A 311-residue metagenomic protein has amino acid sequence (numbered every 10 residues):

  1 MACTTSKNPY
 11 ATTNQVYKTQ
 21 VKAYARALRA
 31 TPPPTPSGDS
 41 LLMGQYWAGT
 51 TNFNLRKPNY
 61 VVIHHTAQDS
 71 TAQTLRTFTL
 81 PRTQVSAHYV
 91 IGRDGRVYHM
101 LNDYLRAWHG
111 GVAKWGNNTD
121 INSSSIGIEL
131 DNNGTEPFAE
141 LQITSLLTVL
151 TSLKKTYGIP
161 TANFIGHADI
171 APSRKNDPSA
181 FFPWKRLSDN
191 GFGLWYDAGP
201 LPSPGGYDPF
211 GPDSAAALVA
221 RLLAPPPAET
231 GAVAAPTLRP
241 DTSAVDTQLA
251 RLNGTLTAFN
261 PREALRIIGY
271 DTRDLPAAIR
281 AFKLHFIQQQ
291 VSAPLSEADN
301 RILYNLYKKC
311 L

Functional and structural regions predicted by a protein language model:
T4-K18, E136, E140-Q142, L147-Y270 (+2 more regions): Basic/polar, cationic surfaces and motifs that engage anionic cell-wall and phosphate/carboxylate ligands
Y10-A162: Active-site-adjacent loop/helix surface patches within enzyme catalytic domains that shape the substrate-binding cleft
A30, T230-V233, C310: Proline-rich, low-complexity linker regions of envelope-associated factors in Gram-negative bacteria
Q288-L311: Extracellular LysM carbohydrate-binding repeats and other cell-envelope/extracellular binding modules
